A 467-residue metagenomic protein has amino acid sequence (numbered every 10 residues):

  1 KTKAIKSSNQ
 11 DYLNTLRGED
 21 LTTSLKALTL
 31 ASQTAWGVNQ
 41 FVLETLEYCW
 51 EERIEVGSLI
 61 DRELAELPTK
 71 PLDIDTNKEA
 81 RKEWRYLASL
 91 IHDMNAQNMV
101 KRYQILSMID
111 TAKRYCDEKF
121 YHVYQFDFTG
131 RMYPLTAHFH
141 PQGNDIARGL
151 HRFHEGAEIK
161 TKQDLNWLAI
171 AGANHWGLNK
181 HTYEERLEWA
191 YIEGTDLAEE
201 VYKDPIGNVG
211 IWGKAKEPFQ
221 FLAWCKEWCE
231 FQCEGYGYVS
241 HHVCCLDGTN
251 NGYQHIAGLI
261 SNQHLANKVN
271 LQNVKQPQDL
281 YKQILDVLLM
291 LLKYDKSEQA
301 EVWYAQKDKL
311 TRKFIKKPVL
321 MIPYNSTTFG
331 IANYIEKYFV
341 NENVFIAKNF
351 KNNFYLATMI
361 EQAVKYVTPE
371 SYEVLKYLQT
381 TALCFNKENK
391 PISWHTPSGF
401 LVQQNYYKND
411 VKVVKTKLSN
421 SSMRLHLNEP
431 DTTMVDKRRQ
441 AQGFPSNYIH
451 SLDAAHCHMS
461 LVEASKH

Functional and structural regions predicted by a protein language model:
K1-V319, P323-A454, M459, E463: Non-catalytic nucleic-acid-binding interfaces of large nucleic-acid enzymes and RNP effectors
S465-H467: C-terminal structured "cap/appendage" subdomains that terminate the fold
